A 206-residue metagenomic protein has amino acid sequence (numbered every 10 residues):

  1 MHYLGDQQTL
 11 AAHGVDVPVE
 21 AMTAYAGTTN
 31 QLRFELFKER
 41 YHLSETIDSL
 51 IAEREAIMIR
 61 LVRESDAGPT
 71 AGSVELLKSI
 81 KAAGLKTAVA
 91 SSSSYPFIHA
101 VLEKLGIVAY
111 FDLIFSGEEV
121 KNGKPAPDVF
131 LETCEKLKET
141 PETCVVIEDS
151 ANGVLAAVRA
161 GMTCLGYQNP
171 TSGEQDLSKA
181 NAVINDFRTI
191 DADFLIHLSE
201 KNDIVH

Functional and structural regions predicted by a protein language model:
M1, T29, G68-G72, S93 (+2 more regions): Short beta->alpha linker loops
M1-A24: Active-site neighborhood of HAD-like aspartate-dependent phosphohydrolases
H2-G5, A26-N30, L50-R54, M58 (+2 more regions): Hydrophobic/aromatic residues within well-ordered alpha-helical segments
T9-L10, T29-L43, V101, C134: Helix-loop "lid/cap" segments that line or gate small-molecule binding pockets
V15-V17, L43, I107, E139: Helix N-cap/coil-helix junction residues
D16, K38-E75, A83-L85: Metal-dependent phosphoesterase signature
K78-K81, S94-H206: Asp-based, Mg2+/Mn2+-dependent phosphohydrolase catalytic module
A88-V89, G166: Hydrophobic beta-strand core positions in alpha/beta domains
